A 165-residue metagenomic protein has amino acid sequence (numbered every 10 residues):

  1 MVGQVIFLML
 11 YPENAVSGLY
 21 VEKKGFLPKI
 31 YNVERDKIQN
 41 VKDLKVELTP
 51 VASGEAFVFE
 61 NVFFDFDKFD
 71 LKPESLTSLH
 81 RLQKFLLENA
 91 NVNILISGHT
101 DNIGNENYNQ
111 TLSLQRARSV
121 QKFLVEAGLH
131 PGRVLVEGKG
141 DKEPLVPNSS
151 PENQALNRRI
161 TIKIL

Functional and structural regions predicted by a protein language model:
M1-N93: Periplasmic peptidoglycan-binding/tethering modules of Gram-negative envelope proteins
N89, L95-L165: Periplasmic OmpA-like peptidoglycan-binding domain that tethers envelope proteins to the cell wall
